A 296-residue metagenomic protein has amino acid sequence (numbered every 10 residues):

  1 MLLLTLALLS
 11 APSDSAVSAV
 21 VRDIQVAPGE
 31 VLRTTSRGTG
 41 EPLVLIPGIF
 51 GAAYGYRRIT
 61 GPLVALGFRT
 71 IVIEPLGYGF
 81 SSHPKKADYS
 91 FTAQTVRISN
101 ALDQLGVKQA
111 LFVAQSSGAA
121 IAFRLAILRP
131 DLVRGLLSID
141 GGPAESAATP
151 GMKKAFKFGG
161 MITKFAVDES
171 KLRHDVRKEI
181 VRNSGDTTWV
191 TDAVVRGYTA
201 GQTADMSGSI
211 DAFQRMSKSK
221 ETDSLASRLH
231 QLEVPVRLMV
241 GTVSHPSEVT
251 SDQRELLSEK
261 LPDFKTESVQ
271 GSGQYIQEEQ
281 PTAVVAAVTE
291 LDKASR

Functional and structural regions predicted by a protein language model:
V17, A27-E30, T35, P75-S117 (+1 more regions): Active-site loop/oxyanion-hole signature of alpha/beta-hydrolase fold enzymes
E30, T35-F80: Conserved HGGG/HGGXW glycine-rich cap/lid loop of the alpha/beta-hydrolase fold
A53-G61, F80-H83, A147, S247-E248 (+1 more regions): Short N-terminal helix/helix-N-cap motif within the alpha/beta-hydrolase-1
A119-P130, L136: Short glycine-enriched nucleophile-adjacent loop and the immediately C-terminal alpha-helix near the catalytic center
I127, L136-V167: Flexible "cap/lid" loop of the alpha/beta hydrolase fold
A148-K153, V167-H230: Conserved alpha/beta-hydrolase catalytic His-Asp/Glu region
V236-S272: Conserved loop-alpha-helix segment in the C-terminal half of the alpha/beta-hydrolase fold that carries the catalytic
L261-R296: Catalytic active-site module of serine/aspartate enzymes centered on a nucleophile-bearing elbow/loop
